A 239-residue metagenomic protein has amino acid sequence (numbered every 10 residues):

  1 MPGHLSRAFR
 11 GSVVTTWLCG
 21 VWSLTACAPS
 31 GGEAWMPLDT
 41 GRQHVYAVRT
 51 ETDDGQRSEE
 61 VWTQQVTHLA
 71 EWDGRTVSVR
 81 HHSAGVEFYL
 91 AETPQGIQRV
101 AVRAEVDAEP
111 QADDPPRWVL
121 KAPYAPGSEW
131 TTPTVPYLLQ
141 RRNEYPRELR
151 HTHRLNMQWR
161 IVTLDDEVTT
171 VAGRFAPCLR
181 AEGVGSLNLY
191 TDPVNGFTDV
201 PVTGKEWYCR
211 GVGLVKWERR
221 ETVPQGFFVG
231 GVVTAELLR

Functional and structural regions predicted by a protein language model:
M1-R10: N-terminal secretory signal peptides that target proteins for export/translocation
S12-T25: Bacterial N-terminal signal peptides
C27-R239: Conserved functional acidic sites
